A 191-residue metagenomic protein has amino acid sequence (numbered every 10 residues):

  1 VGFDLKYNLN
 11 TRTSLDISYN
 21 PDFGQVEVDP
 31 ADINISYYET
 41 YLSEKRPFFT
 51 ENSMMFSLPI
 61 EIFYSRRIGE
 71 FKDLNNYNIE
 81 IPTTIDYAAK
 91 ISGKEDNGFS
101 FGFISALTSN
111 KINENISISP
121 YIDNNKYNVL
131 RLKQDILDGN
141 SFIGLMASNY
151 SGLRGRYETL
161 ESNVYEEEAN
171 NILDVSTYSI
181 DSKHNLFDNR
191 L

Functional and structural regions predicted by a protein language model:
V1-L191: Outer-membrane beta-barrel channel domains
